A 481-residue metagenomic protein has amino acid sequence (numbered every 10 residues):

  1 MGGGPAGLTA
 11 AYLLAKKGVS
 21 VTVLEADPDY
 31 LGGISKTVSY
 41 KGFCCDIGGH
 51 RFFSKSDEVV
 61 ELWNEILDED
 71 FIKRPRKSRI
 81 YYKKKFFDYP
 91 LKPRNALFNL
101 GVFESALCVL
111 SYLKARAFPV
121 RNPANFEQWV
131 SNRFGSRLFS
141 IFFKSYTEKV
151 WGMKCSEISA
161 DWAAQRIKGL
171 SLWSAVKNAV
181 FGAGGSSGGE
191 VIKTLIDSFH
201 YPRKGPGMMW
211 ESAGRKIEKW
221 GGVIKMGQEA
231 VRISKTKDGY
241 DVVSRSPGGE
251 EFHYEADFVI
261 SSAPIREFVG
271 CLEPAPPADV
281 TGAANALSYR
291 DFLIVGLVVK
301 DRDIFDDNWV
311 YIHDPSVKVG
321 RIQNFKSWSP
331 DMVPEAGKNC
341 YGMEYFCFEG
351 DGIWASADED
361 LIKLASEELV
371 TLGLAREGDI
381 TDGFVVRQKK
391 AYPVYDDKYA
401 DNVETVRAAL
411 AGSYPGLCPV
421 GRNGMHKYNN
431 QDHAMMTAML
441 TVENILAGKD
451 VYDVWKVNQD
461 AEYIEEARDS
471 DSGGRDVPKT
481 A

Functional and structural regions predicted by a protein language model:
M1-V23: N-terminal Rossmann-like FAD-binding beta1-loop-alpha1 element of flavoenzymes
A6, D29, R266: Conserved Rossmann-like nucleotide-cofactor binding loop
T9, A96, A106-S234, G239 (+2 more regions): Active-site/ligand-binding neighborhood in enzyme catalytic cores
A15-S39: Glycine-rich FAD pyrophosphate-binding loop
V19, G222, L374: Short phosphate-binding/catalytic loops that engage adenosine nucleotides
K41-F118: Dinucleotide-binding Rossmann-like beta1-alpha1 core, especially the glycine-rich loop that anchors the ADP
A256-F258, S262-M436, E443-W455, E466-D469: C-terminal segments that line or cap access tunnels to active or ligand-binding sites in enzymes and enzyme-associated
Y463-A481: Acidic, Ser/Thr-rich low-complexity intrinsically disordered segments
